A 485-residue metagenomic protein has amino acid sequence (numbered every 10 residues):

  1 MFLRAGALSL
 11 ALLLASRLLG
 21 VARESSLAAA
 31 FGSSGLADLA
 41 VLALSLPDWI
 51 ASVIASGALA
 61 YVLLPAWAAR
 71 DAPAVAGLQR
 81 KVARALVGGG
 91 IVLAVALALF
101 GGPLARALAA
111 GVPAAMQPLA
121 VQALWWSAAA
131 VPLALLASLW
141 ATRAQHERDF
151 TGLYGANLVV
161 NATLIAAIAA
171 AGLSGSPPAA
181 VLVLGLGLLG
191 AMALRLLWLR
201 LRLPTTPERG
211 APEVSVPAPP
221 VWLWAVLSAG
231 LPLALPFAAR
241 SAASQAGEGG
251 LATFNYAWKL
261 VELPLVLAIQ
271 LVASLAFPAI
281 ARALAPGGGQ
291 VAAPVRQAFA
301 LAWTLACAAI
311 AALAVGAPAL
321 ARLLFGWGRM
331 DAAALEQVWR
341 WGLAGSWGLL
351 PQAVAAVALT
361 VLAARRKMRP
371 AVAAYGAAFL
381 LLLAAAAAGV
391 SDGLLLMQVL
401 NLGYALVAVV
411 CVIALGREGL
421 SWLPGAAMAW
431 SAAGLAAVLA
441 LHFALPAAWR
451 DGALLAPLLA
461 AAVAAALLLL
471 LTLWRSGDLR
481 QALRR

Functional and structural regions predicted by a protein language model:
M1-R485: Membrane-embedded alpha-helical bundles of multi-pass transporters/translocases, especially carrier/permease families
